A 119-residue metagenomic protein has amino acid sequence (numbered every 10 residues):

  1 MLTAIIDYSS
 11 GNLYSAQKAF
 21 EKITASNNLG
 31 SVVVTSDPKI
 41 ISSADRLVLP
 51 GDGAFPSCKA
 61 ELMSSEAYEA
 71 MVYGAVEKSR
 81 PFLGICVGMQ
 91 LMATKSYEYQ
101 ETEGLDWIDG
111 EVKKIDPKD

Functional and structural regions predicted by a protein language model:
M1-P81, V87, Q100, D106-K118: N-terminal beta1-alpha1 cap of cysteine-dependent amidohydrolase-like domains
C86, Q90-M92: Glycine-rich nucleophile elbow surrounding the catalytic serine of serine-hydrolase chemistry
T94-Y97: Short, conserved catalytic or interaction motifs in soluble domains
